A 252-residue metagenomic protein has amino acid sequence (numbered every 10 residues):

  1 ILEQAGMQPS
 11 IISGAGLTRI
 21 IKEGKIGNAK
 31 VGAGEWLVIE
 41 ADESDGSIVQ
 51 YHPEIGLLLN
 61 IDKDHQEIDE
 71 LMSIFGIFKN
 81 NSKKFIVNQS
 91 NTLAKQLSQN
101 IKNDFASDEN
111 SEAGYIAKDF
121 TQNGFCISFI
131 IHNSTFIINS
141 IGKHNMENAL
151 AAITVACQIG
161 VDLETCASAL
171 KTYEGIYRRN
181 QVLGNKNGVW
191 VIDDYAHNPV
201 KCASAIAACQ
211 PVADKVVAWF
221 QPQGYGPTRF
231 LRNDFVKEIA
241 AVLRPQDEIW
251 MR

Functional and structural regions predicted by a protein language model:
Q4-M7, T18-R19, E23-I26, A33-G34 (+4 more regions): Acidic, Mg2+-coordinating active-site environments of NTP-dependent enzymes
S10-I12, V38, D104: Short beta-strand "acidic-cap" motif of Rossmann-like dinucleotide-binding folds
I12-S13, E40, L59-N60, N88 (+1 more regions): Short beta-strand segments
E35-S44, V191-H197: Switch II (G3) loop of P-loop NTPases
E43-D45, K63, N91, A196-N198 (+1 more regions): Short, glycine/acidic-enriched loop or turn micro-motifs at the edges of active sites
I176, A207-R252: Active-site beta-alpha connecting loops in nucleotide-dependent enzymes
R178, D193-S204: Glycine-rich phosphate/pyrophosphate-binding beta-alpha loops
